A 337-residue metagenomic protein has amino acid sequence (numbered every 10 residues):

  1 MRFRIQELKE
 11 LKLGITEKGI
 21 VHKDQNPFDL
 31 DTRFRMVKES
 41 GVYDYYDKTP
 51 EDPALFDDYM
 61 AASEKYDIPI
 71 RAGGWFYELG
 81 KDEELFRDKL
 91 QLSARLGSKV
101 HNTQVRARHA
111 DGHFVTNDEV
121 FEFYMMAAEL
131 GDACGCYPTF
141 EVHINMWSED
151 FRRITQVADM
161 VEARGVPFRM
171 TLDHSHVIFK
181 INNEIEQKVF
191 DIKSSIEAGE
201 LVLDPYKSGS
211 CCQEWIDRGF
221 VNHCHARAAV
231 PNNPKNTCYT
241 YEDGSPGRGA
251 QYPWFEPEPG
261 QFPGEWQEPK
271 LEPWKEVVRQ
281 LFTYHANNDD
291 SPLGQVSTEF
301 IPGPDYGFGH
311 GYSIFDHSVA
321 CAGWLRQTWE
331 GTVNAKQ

Functional and structural regions predicted by a protein language model:
M1-G19, P27-M36, G97, F151-F168 (+2 more regions): Histidine-acidic metal/acid-base catalytic patches
I15-G19, D47-E51, I70-E78, T103-A107 (+4 more regions): A cross-domain feature marking catalytic cores of carbohydrate-active enzymes and several ubiquitous metabolic/repair
V21-F28, D44-D58, F76-L85, R108-D118 (+4 more regions): Acidic-and-aromatic substrate-binding clefts and catalytic sites of carbohydrate-active enzymes
P27-A54, L92-V100: Catalytic domains of carbohydrate-active enzymes, especially glycoside hydrolases
D44, H109-G112, T139, F262 (+1 more regions): Short amphipathic alpha-helical segments at helix-loop
D58-Y66: Glycine-rich loop at the start of a catalytic domain that most often binds anionic cofactors/ligands
Y66-I70, E78-L172, I178-F179: Active-site acidic/histidine proton-transfer and metal-coordination neighborhood in alpha/beta enzyme cores
